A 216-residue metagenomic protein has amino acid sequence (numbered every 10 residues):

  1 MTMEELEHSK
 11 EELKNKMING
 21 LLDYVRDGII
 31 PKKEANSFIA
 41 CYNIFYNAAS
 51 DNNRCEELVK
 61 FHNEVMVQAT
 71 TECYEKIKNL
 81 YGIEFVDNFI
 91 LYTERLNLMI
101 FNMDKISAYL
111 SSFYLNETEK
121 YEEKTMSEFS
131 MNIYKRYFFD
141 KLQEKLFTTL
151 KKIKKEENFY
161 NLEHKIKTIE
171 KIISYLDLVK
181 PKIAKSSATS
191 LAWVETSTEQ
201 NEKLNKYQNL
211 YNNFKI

Functional and structural regions predicted by a protein language model:
M1-I216: Eukaryotic scaffold/interaction segments
